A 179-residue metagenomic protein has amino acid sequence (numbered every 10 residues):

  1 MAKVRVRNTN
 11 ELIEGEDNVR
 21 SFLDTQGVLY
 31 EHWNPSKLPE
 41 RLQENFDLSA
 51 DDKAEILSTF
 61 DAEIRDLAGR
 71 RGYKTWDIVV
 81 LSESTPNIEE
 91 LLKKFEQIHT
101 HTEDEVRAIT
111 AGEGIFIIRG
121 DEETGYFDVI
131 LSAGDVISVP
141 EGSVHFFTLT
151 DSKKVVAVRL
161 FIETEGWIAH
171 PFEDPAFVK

Functional and structural regions predicted by a protein language model:
M1-R70: N-terminal leader/capping segments at the start of a protein or of a new domain
H32, D77-V80, R159: Structural signal for conserved beta-strand scaffold positions within catalytic alpha/beta enzyme cores
G72-T102: Helix-adjacent hinge/juxtasegments
L92-V106, T124-G125, L131-S132: A short beta-loop-beta micro-motif enriched in histidine and acidic residues
T100-G120: Short, conserved beta-strand element in jelly-roll/cupin
I118-D121, G125-D128, L149-T150, A169-P171: A short secondary-structure junction signal
I130-D151: Conserved metal-binding segment of the jelly-roll/cupin
T148-K179: Double-stranded beta-helix
